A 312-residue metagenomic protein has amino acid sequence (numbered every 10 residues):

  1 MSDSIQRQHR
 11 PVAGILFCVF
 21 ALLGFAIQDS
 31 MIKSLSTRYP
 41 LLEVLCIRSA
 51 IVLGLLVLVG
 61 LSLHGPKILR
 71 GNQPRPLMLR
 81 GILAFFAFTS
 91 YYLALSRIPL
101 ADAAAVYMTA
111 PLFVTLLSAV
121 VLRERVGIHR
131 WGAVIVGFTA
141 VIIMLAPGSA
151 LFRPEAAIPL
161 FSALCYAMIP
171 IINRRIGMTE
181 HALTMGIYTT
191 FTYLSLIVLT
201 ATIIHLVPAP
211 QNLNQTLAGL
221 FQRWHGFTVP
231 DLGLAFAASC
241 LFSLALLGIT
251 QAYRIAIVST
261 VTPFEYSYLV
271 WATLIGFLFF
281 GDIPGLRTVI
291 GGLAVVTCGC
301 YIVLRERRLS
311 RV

Functional and structural regions predicted by a protein language model:
M1-F20, L53-L79, S195-F236, S243-I255 (+1 more regions): Membrane-interface interhelical linkers
S2, S267-V312: C-terminal-most transmembrane helix of multi-pass membrane proteins
L22-I27, V57, G81, F85-T89 (+7 more regions): Hydrophobic/small/kink-forming positions within alpha-helical transmembrane segments of polytopic membrane proteins
K33, L42, L56, L151-Q211 (+2 more regions): Transmembrane alpha-helical segments that form core, pore/gating elements of small-molecule transporters/exporters
L35, V44, A94, L100 (+6 more regions): Hydrophobic/aromatic residues within transmembrane alpha-helices of multi-pass small-molecule transporters
I47, A104-T109, G177-T192, S243-F277: Helix-helix packing/entry segments at the starts of transmembrane helices
A110-G132, V270-V289: C-terminal transmembrane-helix exit sites in multi-pass transporters
H129-A146, S162, R287-E306: Hydrophobic transmembrane alpha-helices of multi-pass small-molecule transport proteins
